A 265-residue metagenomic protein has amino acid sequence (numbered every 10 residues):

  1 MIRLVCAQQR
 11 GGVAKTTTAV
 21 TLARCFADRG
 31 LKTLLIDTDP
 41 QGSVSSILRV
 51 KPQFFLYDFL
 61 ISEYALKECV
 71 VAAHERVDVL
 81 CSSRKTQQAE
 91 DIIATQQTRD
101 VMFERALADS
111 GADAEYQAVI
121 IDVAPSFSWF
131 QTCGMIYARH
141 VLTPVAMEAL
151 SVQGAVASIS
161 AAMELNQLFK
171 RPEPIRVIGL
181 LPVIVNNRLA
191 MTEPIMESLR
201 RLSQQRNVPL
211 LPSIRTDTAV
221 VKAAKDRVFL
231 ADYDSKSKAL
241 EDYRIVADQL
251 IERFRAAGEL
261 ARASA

Functional and structural regions predicted by a protein language model:
M1-A265: P-loop NTP-binding core
